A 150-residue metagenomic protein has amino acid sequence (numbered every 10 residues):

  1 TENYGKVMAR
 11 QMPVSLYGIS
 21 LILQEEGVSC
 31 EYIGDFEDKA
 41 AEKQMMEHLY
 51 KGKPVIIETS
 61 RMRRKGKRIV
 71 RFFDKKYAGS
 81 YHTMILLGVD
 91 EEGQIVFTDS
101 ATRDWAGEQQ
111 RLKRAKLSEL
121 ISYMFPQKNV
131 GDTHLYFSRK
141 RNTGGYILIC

Functional and structural regions predicted by a protein language model:
T1-F36, K51, V130-H134, K140-G145: Cysteine-nucleophile protease catalytic domains, especially the papain-like/related folds used in DUB/UBL proteases
A9, K65-A78, L87-C150: Noncatalytic regulatory segments and standalone regulatory/sensor domains
L16, S20, E42-M46, T83: Extracytoplasmic/secreted envelope proteins and their assembly/folding machinery, especially bacterial periplasmic
C30-I33, V55-E58, I85, V96: Structural recognition of the beta-strand scaffold that forms the well-ordered cores of secreted hydrolase catalytic
Y32-K39, D99-A101: Acidic carboxylate-rich catalytic motifs and surrounding loops in phosphoryl-/glycosyl-chemistry enzymes
E37-A41, V70-F72: N-terminal post-signal-peptidase region of extra-cytosolic proteins
E58-K65: Generic short beta-strand segments
